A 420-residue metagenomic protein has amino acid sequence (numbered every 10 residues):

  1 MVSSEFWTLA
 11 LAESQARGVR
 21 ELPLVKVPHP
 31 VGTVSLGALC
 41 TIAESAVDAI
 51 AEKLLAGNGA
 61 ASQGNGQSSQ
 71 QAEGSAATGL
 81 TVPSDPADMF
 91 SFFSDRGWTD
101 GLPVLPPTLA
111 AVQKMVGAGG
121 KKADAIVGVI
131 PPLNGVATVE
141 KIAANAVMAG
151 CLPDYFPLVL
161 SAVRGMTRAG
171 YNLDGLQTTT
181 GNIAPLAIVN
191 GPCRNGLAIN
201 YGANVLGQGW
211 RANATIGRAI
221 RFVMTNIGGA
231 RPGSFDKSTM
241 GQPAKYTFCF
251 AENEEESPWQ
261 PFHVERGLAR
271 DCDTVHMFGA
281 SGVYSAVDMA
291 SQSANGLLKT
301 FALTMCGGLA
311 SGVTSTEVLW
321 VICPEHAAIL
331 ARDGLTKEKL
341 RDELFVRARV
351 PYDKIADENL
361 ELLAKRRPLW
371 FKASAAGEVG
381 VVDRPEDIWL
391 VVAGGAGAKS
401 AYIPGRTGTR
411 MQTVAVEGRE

Functional and structural regions predicted by a protein language model:
V2-F6, S35-I42, T179, Q208-A212 (+1 more regions): Short, well-structured alpha-helical patches and their helix-loop capping segments that border functional surfaces
V2-F6, V27-V31, P192, E325: Short, ordered loop/turn segments at secondary-structure junctions
E5-R20: Active-site-proximal loop->helix
E21-K26: Conserved beta-strand scaffold positions in the cores of enzyme catalytic domains, especially in NTP/NDP-utilizing
P28-G64: A charged, well-structured terminal subsegment
Q70-E420: Non-transmembrane, aqueous-exposed alpha-helical and coiled segments at domain scale
